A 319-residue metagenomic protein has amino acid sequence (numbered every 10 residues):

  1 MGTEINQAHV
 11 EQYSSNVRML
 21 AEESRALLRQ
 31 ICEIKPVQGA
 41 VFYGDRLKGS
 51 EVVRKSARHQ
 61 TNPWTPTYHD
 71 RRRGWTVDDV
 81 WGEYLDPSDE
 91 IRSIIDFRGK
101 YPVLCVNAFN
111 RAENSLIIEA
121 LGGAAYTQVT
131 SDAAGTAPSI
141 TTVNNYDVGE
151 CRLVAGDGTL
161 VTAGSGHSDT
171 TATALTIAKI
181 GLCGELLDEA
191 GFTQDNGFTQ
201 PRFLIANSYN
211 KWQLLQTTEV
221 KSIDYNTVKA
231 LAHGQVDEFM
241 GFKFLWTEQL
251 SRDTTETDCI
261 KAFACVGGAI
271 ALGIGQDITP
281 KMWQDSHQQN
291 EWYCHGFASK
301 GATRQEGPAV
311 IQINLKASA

Functional and structural regions predicted by a protein language model:
M1-W75, V310-A319: N-terminal "assembly arms/tails" that initiate or stabilize quaternary assembly in self-assembling proteins
H9-A21, L27, C183, F263-A264 (+1 more regions): Short, Φ-rich (hydrophobic/aromatic) sequence segments
G44, H69-S139, D195-S208, F244 (+1 more regions): Long, contiguous amphipathic alpha-helices that act as assembly "spine/axial" helices in icosahedral shell and virion
V52-K55, Q213-Q216, T303-Q305: Short helix/loop capping segments that flank catalytic or ligand/cofactor-binding pockets
G122-G123, Y209-Q213, L250-R252: Short, catalytically relevant binding-site loops at active-site mouths
T130-K229: Extended, solvent-exposed, turn-rich assembly/linker loops in the middle of proteins
K229, H233-Q284: Glycine/small-residue-rich hydrophobic helix-like segments
V266-A319: C-terminal appended segment following the main domain
